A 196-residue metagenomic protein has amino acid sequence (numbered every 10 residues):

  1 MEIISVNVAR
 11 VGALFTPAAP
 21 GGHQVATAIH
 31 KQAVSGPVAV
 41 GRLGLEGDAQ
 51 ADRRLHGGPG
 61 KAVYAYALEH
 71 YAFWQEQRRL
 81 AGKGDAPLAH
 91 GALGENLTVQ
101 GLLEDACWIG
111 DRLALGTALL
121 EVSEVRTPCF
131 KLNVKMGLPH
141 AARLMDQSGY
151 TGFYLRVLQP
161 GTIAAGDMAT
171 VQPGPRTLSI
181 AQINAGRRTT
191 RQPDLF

Functional and structural regions predicted by a protein language model:
M1-L115, L119-K131, P173-F196: Electropositive, beta-rich accessory/interaction domains or terminal extensions that provide binding surfaces
A86-G94, G137-T151, Q192: Short, basic/aromatic beta-hairpin or loop at an interaction surface
L97, F153-R156: A generic structural motif
G110, P160, A164-G166: Loop/turn positions that initiate beta-strands
N133-K135, R156: Short, acidic/hydrophobic/Gly-rich beta-strand patch recurrent on exposed beta strands that often constitutes part
Y150-T151, D167-A169: A structural signal for small-residue-enriched, beta-sheet-centric alpha/beta enzyme cores and oligomeric scaffold folds
